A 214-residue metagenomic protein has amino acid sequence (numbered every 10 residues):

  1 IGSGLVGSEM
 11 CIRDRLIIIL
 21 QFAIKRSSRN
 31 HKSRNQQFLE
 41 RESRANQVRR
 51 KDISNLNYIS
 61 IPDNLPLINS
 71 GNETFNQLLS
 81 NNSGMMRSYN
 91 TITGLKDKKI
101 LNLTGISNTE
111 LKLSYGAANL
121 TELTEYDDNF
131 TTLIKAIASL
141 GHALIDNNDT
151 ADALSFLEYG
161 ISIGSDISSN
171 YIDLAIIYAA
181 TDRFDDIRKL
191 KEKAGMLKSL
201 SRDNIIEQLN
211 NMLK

Functional and structural regions predicted by a protein language model:
I1-G7, C11-I12: Single conserved hydrophobic/aromatic residue that forms the stacking wall/gate of nucleotide- or nucleobase-binding
I19-E122: N-terminal topogenic membrane-targeting module
A136-I137, Y171: TPR repeat positional signature
S169-N170, N204: TPR alpha-solenoid repeat register
